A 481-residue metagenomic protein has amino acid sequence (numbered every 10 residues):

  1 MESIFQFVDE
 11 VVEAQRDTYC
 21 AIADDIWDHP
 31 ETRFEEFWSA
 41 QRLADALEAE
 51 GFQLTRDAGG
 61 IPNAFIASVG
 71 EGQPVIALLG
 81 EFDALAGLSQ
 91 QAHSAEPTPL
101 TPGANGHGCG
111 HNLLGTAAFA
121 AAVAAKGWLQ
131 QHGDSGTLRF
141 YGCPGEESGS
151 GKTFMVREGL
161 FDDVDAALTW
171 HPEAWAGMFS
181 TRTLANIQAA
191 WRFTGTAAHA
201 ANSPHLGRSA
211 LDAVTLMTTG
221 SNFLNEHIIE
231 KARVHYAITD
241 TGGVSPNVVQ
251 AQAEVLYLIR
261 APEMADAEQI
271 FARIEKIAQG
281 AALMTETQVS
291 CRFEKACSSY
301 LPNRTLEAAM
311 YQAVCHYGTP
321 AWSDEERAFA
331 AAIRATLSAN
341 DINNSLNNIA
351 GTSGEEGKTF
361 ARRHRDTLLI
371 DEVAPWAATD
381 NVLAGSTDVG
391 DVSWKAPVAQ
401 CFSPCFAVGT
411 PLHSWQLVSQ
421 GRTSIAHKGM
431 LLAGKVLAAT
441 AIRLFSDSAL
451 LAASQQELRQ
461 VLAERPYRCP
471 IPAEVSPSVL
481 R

Functional and structural regions predicted by a protein language model:
E2-H107, N112, T116-T137: Acidic/His- and Gly-rich active-site-bordering loop/insert found across diverse amide/peptide-bond hydrolases
E2-S3, A21-D25, P97-A104, F193-A201 (+3 more regions): A short small-residue
Y19-A23, A40-A44, A118, L211 (+5 more regions): Hydrophobic face of alpha-helices
I26, A67, L78, H111 (+8 more regions): Divalent metal-coordination and catalytic microenvironments
E31-T32, Y141-G145, E294-S299: Conserved short loop/turn motifs at secondary-structure junctions
F34, H107-T116, P204-D212, S424-K435: Short, conserved micro-motifs enriched in small and acidic residues
N63-F65, L85-G87, S94-G106, N112-L113 (+3 more regions): Histidine/acidic-residue-rich, glycine-tolerant segments that coordinate divalent metal ions
T215-R481: Metal-dependent amide/peptide-bond hydrolase catalytic core, centered on the "pita-bread" metallohydrolase fold
